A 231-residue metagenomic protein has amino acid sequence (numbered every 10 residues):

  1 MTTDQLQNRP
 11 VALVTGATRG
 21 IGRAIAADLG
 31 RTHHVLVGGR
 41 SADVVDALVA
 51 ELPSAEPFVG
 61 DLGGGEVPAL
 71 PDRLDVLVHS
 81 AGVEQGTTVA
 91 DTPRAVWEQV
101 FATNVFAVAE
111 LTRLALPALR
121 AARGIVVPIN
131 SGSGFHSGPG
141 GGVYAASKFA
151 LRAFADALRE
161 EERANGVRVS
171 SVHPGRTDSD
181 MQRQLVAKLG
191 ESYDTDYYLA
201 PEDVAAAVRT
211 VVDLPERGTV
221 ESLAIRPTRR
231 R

Functional and structural regions predicted by a protein language model:
T18-R19: Conserved glycine-rich cofactor-binding loop
T32-A47: Conserved glycine-rich Rossmann-like NAD(P)H-binding loop of the short-chain dehydrogenase/reductase
T88-V89, V96-E98: Substrate-binding pocket helix/loop in short-chain dehydrogenase/reductase
T112, S147: Active-site helix of classical SDR
S131: Residue(s) in the substrate-gating loop at a strand-loop-helix junction that position the organic substrate next
H136, A157-V167: Active-site-adjacent segment of SDR/Rossmann-fold oxidoreductases
V167, S171, S192-R231: C-terminal helical subdomain
